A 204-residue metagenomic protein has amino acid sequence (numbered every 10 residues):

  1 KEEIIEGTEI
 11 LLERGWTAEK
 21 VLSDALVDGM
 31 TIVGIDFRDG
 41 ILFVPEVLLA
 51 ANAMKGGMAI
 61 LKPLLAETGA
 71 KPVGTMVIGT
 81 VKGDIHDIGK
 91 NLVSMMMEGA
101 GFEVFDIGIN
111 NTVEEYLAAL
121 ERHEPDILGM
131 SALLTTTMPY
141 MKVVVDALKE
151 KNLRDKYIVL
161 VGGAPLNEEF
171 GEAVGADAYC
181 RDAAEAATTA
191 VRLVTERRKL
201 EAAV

Functional and structural regions predicted by a protein language model:
K1-T68: Long amphipathic alpha-helical segments
V33, T75-T80, M130-S131: Short, hydrophobic beta-strand segments
I41-F43, H123-S131, K199-V204: Short, structured secondary-structure boundary patches
I60, L64, A147, L193-E196: Conserved, well-folded catalytic cores of nucleic-acid-processing and energy-transducing macromolecular machines
L65-K82: Glycine/charge-rich, flexible interdomain linkers and switch-proximal surface loops that mediate coupling
K90-A100, F105-A176, D182-E185, T189-V191: Cofactor-cradling patches in redox/metallo enzymes
A187-V204: A charged, well-structured terminal subsegment
